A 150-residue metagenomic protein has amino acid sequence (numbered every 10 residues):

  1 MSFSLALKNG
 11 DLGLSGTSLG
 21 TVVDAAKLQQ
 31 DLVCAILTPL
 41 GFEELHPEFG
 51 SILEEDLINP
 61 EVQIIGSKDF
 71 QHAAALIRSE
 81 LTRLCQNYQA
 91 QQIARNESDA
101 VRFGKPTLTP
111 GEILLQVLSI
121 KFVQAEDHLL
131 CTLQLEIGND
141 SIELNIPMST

Functional and structural regions predicted by a protein language model:
M1-H72, A90, G104-T150: Immediate N-terminus of the mature polypeptide
A74-T109: Short, acidic/charged, Gly/Pro-enriched secondary-structure junctions
